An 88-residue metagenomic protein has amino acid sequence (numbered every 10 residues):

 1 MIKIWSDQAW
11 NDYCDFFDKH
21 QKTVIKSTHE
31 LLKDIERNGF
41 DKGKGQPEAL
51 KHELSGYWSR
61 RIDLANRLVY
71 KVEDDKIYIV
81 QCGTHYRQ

Functional and structural regions predicted by a protein language model:
I2-I4, N11-K26, K44, K51 (+1 more regions): Enriched for short, Lys/Arg-rich terminal
V24-F40: Compact soluble domain cores
L31-L32, L50, L54: Generic leucine side-chain signal with a strong bias for well-ordered alpha-helical environments
